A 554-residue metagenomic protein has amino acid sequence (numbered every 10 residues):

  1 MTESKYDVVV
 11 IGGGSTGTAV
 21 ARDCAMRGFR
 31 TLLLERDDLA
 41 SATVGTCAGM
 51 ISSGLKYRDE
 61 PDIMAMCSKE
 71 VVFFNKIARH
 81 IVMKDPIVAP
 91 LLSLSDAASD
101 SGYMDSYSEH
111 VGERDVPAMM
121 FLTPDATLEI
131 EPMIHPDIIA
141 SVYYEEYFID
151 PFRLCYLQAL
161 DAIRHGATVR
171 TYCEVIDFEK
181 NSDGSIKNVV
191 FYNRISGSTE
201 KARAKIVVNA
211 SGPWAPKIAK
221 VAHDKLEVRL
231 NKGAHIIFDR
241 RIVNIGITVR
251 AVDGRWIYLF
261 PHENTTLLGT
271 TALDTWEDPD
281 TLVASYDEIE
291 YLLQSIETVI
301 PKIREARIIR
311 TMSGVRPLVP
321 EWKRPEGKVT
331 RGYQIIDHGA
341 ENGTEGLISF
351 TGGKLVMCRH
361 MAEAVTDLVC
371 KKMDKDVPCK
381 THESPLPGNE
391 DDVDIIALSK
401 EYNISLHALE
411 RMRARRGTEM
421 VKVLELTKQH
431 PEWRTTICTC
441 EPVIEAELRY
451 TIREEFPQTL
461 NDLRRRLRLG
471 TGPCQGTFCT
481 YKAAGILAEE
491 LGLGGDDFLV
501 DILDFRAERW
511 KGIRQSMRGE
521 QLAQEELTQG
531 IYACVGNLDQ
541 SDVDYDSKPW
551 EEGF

Functional and structural regions predicted by a protein language model:
S4-Y6, G197-I206: Core beta-strand elements of the Rossmann-like FAD/NAD(P) dinucleotide-binding domain in flavoenzyme oxidoreductases
V8-L32: N-terminal Rossmann-like FAD-binding beta1-loop-alpha1 element of flavoenzymes
I11, A202-G212: Short hydrophobic core segments
A25-G45: Glycine-rich FAD pyrophosphate-binding loop
A48-I130, I396-H407, Q524, Q529: Dinucleotide-binding Rossmann-like beta1-alpha1 core, especially the glycine-rich loop that anchors the ADP
A89-G166, R170, F178-S185, E263 (+1 more regions): Flavin (FAD/FMN) cofactor-binding and adjacent substrate-gating region of FAD-dependent oxidoreductase domains
D161, E227-A234, F238-I242, R250-L267 (+2 more regions): C-terminal catalytic lobe of FAD-dependent flavoproteins
N209-H223: Flavin (primarily FAD) binding-site architecture
